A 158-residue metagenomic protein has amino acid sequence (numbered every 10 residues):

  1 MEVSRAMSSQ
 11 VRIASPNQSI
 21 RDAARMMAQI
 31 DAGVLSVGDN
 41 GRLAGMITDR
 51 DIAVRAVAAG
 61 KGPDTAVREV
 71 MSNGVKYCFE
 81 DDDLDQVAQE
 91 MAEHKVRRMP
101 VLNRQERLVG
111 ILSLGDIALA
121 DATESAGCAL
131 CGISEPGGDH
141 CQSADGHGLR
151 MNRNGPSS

Functional and structural regions predicted by a protein language model:
M1-M26, A32, V37-G38, L43-A44 (+6 more regions): Bateman/CBS regulatory modules and CBS-like beta-alpha motifs in cytosolic regions of diverse proteins
I30, A120, E124, P136: Change "in soluble alpha/beta enzymes" to "in soluble alpha/beta proteins
A53-A66, I117-C131: A short, polar/charged loop-to-alpha-helix boundary motif
